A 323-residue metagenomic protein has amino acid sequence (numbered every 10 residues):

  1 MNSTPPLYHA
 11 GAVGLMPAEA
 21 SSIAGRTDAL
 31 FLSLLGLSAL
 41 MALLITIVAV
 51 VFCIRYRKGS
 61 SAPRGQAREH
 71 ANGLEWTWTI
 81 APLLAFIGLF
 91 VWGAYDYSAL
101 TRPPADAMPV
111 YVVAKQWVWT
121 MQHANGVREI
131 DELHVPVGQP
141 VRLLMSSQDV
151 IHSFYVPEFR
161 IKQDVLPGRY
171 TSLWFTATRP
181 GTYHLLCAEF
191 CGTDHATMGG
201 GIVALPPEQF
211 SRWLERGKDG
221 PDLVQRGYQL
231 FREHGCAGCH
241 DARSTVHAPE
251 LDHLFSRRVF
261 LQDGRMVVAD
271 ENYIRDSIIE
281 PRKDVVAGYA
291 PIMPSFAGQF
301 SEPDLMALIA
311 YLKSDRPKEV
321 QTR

Functional and structural regions predicted by a protein language model:
M1-Q139: Extracytoplasmic entry segments of secretory-pathway proteins
V118-H123, H152-S153, V259-L261, A287: Short, solvent-exposed loop/turn elements at domain surfaces
T120, H134-G200, A204-P206: Membrane-embedded segments
G126-E129, P207-R232, V267-A269, V320-R323: Electrostatic cytochrome c docking/interface patches
T176, G199-E208, D241-E280, S295-Q299: Gly/Gly-Pro-rich "capping" loops immediately C-terminal to redox-active cysteine motifs in periplasmic/lumenal
T197, Q209, D222, R226-Q229 (+5 more regions): Extracytoplasmic/secreted proteins, especially bacterial periplasmic and envelope-associated proteins
M198, G238, V246-L254, I279-D315 (+1 more regions): Axial heme c-ligation environment in periplasmic c-type cytochrome domains
G220-S244, L251-D252, S256: Sequence/structural segment immediately N-terminal to covalent heme-attachment motifs in c-type and related
